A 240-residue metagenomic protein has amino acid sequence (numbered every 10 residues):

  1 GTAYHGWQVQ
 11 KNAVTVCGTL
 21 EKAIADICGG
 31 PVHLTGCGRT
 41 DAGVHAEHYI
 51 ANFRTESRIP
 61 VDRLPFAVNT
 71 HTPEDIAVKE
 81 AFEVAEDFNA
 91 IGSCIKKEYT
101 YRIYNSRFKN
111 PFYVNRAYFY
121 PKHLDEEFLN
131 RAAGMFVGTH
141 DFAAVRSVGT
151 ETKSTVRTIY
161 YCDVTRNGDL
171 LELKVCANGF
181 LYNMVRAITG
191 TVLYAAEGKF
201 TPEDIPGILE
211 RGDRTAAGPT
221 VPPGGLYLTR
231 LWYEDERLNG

Functional and structural regions predicted by a protein language model:
G1-G240: Structured-RNA-binding interfaces characteristic of tRNA pseudouridine synthases
